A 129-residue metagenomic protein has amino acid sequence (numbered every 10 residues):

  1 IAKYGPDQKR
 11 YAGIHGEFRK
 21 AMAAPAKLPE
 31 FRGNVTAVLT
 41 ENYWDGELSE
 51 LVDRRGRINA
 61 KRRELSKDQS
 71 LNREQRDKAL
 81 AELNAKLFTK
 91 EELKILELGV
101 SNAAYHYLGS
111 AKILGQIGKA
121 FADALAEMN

Functional and structural regions predicted by a protein language model:
I1-N129: Cell-envelope and extracellular/periplasmic
